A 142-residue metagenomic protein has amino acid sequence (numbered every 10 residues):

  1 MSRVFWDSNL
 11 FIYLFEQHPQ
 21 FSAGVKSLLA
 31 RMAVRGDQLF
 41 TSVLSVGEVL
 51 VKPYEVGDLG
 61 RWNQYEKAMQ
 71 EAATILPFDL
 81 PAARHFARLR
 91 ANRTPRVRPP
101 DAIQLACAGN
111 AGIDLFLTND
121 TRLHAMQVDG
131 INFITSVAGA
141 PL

Functional and structural regions predicted by a protein language model:
M1-T41, Y54-Y65, T121, G139-L142: Short, well-structured N-terminal submotif of metal-dependent ribonuclease cores
S2-R3, K67, I75, L105-L142: Acidic, PIN/NYN-like endoribonuclease modules and their adjacent C-terminal/linker elements
S8, V43, P100-L105: Conserved glycosyltransferase catalytic-site signature
Q17, L44, A72-R93: Acidic catalytic patch
S42, F78, P100, N119: Replace "coordinates the UDP/GDP/TDP-sugar" with "coordinates nucleotide-activated sugar donors
L59-F78: Helix-adjacent hinge/juxtasegments
R96-V97: Beta-rich strand-turn-strand
